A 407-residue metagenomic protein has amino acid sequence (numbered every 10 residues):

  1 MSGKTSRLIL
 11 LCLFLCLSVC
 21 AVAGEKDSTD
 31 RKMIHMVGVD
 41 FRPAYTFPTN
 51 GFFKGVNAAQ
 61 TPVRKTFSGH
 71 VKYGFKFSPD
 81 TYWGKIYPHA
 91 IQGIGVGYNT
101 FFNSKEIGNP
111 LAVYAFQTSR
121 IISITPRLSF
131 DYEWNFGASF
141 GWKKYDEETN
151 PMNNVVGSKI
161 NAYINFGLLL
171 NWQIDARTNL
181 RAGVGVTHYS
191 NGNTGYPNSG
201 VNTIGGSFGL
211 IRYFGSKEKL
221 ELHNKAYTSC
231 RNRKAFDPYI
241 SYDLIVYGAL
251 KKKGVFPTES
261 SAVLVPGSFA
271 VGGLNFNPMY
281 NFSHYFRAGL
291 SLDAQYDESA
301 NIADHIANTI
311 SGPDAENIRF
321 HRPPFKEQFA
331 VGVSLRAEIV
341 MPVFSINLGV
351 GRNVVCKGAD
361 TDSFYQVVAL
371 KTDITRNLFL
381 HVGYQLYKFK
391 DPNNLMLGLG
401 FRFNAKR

Functional and structural regions predicted by a protein language model:
G24-K76, E221-N277, R402-R407: Short glycine/proline- and aromatic-enriched beta-strand/turn motifs that initiate or cap beta-hairpins
R31-V37, I86-Q92, P126-Y132, A176-L180 (+7 more regions): Outer-envelope beta-barrel architecture signal
M33, V63-G69, I107-V113, S158-I164 (+7 more regions): Residues that define the transmembrane beta-barrel architecture of outer-membrane proteins
H35, D40-Q60, Y82-G84, F130-I164 (+3 more regions): Outer-membrane beta-barrel translocator/channel fold
V37-Y45, V96-Y98, Y132-F140, A182-H188 (+6 more regions): Transmembrane beta-barrel strands of outer-membrane/channel proteins
V39, G69-F75, A115-I121, W134-A138 (+9 more regions): Residues on the lipid-exposed face of transmembrane beta-strands in outer-membrane beta-barrel proteins
F47, D80-Y82, W172, A176-L180 (+5 more regions): Repeated loop/turn-to-beta-strand initiation elements of outer-membrane beta-barrel proteins
N202-K225, P392-R407: Outer-membrane beta-barrel "beta-signal"
